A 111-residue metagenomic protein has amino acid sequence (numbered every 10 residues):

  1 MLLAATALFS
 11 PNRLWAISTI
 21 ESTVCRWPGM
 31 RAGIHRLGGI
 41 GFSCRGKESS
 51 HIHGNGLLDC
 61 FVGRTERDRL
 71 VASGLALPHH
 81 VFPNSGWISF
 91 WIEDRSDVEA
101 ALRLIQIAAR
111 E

Functional and structural regions predicted by a protein language model:
M1-E111: Charge-dense, helix-prone N-terminal extensions
